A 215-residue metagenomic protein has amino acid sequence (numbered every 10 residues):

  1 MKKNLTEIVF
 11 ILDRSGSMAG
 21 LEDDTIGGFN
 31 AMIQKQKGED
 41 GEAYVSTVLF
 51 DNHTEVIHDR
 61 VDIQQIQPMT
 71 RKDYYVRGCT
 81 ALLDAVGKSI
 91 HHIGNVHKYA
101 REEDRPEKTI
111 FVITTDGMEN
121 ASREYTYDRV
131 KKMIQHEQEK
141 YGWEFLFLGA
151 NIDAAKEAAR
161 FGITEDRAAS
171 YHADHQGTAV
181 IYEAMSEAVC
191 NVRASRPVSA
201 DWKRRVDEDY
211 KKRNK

Functional and structural regions predicted by a protein language model:
M1-K215: Acidic, low-complexity intrinsically disordered regions
